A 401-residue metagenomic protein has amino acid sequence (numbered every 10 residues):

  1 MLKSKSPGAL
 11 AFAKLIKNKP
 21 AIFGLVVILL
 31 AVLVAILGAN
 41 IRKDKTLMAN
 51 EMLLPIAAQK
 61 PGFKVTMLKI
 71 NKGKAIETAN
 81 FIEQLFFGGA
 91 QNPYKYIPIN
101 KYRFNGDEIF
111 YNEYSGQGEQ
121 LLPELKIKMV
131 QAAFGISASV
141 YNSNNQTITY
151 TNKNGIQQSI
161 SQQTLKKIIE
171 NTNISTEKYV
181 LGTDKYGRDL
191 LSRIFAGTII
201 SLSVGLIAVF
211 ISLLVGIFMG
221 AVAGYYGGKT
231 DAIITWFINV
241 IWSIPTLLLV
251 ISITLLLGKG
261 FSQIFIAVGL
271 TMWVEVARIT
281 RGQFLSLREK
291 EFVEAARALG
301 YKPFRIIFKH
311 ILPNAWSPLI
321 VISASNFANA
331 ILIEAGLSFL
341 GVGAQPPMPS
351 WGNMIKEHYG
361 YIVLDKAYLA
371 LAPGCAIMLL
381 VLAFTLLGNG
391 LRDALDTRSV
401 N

Functional and structural regions predicted by a protein language model:
M1-S212, I362-G374, M378-L382, R392-N401: Gly/Trp-centered helix-boundary motif
T183-N401: Alpha-helical transmembrane segments of integral membrane proteins, especially multi-pass inner/plasma-membrane
